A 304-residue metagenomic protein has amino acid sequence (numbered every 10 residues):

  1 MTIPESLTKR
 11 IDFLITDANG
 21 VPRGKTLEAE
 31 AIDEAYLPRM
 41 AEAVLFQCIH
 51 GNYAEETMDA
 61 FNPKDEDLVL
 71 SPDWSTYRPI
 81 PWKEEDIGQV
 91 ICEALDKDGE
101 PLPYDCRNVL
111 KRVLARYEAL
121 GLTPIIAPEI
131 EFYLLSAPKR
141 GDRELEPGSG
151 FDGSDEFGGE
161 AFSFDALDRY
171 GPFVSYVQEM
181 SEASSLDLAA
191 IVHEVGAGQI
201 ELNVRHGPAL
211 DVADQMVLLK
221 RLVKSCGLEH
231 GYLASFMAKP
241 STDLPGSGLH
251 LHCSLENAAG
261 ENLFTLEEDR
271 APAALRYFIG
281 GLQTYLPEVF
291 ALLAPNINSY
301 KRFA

Functional and structural regions predicted by a protein language model:
M1-A190, V212, Y232: ATP/Mg2+-dependent ligation/transfer catalytic cores
E42, N203-D211, L228-A304: Loop-rich catalytic cores of soluble enzymes, especially ATP-dependent carboxylate-amine ligases and other
V90-D96, I200-H206, C253: Short, hydrophobic beta-strand segments
P103-L110, M216, A271-L275, I279: Short, charged, low-complexity patches
R112, Y176-M180, L222-S225, Y277 (+1 more regions): Alpha-helical scaffold segments in soluble metabolic enzymes
I130, E194-L202: Short, conserved phosphate-binding/catalytic loop or strand-edge motifs used in phosphoryl-/nucleotidyl-transfer
F132, V223, C253: Conserved hydrophobic/aromatic pocket- or pore-lining residues that grip, position, or stack substrates in active sites
D165-F173, A190-G196, P208-L219, V223 (+2 more regions): Short, contiguous, pocket-lining structural segments that sit at or immediately flank catalytic/ligand-binding sites
